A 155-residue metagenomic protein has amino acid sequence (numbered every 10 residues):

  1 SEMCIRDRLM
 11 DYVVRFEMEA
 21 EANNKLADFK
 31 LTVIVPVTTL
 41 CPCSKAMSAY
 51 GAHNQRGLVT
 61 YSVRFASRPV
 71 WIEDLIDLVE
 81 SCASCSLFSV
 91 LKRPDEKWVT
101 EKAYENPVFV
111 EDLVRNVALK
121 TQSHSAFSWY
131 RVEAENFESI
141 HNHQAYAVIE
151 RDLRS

Functional and structural regions predicted by a protein language model:
E2-I5: Short, small-residue-biased leader/transition segments that mark boundaries at the very start of proteins
L9-M10: Glycine- and small hydrophobic-enriched segments that form the cores of compact globular domains
E19-P69: Surface-exposed beta-loop interaction hotspot
S44-A49, I76, A145-A147: Surface-exposed beta-strand edges and their flanking turn/coil or helix-capping segments
A49-N116: Histidine-centered catalytic/metal-coordination loop motif
E101-S155: C-terminal structured interaction module
